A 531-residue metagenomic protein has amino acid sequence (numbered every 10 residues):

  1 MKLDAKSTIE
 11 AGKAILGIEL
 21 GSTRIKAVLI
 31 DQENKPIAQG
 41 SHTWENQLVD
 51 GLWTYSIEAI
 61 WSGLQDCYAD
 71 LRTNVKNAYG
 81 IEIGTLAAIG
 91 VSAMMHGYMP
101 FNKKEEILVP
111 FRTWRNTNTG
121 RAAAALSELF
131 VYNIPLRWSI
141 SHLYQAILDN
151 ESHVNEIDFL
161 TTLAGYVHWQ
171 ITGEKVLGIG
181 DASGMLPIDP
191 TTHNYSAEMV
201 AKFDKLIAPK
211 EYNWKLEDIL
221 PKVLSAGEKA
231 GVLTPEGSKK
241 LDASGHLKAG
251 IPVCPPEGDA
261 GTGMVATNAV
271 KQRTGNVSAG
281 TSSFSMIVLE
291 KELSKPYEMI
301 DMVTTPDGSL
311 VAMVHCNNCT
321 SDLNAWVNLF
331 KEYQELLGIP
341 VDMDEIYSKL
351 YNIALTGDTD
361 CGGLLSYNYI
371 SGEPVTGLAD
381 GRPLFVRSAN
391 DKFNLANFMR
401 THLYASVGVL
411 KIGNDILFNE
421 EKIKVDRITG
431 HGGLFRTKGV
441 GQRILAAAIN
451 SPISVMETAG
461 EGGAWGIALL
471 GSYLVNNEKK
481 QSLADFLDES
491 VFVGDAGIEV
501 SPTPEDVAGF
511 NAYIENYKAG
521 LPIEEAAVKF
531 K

Functional and structural regions predicted by a protein language model:
M1-P110, A124-A125, E156, E217 (+6 more regions): N-terminal glycine/serine-rich phosphate-binding loop of ATP-dependent small-molecule kinases, especially carbohydrate
K2-E10, L16-G17, I83, R121-L177 (+3 more regions): Active-site core segments that coordinate phosphate-bearing ligands/cofactors across diverse enzyme families
S41, T113, E499: Conserved beta-strand positions that form and line the central face of beta-propeller blades
K76-T113, N133-P135, H168-G180, G184-D189 (+1 more regions): Short beta-strand-loop/turn "lid" adjacent to the catalytic site in phosphate-handling enzymes
N116: Carbohydrate-associated surface elements
